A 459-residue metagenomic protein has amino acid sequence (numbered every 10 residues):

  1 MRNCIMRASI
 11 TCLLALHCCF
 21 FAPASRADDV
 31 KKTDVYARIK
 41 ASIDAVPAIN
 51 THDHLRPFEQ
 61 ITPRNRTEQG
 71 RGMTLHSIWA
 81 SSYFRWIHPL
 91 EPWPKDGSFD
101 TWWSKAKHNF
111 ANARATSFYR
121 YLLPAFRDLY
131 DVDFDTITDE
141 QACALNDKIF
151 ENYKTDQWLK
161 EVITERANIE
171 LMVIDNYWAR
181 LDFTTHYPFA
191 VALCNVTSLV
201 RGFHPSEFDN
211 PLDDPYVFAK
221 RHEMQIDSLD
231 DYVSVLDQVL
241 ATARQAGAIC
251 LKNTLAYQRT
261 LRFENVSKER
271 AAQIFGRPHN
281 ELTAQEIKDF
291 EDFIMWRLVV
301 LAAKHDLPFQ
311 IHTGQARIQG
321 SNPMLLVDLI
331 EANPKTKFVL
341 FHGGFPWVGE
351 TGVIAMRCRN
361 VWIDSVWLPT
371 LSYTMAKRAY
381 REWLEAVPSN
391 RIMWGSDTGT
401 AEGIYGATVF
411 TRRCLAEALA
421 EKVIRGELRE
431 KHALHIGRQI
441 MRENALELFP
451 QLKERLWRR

Functional and structural regions predicted by a protein language model:
S9-F20: Bacterial N-terminal signal peptides
A24-A27: Boundary at the C-terminal end of the N-terminal hydrophobic targeting segment
D29-I49, F58, R71-D128, D147-F150 (+2 more regions): Mid-to-C-terminal alpha-helical segments outside catalytic/metal-binding sites
D44, N65-Y187, P215-Y216, H222 (+1 more regions): Alpha-helical scaffold segments that flank or form the walls of functional sites
P47-Q60, F309-G314: Histidine-centered catalytic micro-motifs
H52, M172, L251, H312 (+4 more regions): Conserved, mostly hydrophobic/aromatic
H54, Y177, N195-R201, T254-Q258 (+4 more regions): Active-site beta-loop-alpha junctions enriched in small/polar residues
Q157-I163, L181, D227-N253, T260-V361 (+3 more regions): Histidine/acidic residue-rich metal-binding segments in metalloenzymes
